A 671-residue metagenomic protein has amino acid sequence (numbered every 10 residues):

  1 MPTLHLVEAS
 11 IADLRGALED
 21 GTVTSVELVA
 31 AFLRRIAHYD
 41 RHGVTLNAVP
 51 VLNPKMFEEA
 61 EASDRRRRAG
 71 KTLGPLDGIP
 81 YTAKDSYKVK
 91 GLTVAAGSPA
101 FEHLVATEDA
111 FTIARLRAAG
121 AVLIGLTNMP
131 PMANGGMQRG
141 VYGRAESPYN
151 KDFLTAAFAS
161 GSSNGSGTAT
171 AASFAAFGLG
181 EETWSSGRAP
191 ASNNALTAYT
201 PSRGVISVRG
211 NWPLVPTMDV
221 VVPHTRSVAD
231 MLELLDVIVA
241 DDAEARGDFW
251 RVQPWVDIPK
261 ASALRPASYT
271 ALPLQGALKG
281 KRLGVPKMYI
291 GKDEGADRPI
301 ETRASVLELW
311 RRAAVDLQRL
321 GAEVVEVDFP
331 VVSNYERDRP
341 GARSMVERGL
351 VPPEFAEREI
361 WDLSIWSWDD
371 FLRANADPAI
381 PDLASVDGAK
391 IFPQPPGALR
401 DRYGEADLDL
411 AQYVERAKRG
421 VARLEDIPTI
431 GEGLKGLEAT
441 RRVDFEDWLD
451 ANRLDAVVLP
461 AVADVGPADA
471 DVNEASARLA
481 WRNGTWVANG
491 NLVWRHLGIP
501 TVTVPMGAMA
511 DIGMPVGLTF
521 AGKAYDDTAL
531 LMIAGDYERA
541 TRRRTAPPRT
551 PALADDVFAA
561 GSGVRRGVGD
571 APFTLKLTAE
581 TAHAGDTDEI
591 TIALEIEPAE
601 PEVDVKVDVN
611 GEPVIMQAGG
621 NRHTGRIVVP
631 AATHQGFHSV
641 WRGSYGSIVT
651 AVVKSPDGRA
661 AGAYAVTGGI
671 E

Functional and structural regions predicted by a protein language model:
M1-E102, M132-N134, F249-A261, P266-T270 (+1 more regions): Short, well-ordered alpha-helical
D13-D20, F101-L104, D219-R226, A521: Short, well-ordered beta-strand elements within core beta-sheets of diverse protein domains
T22, V29, Y269-L274, T302-D328 (+2 more regions): Acyltransferase
T24-V26, T45, T72, D77-I79 (+8 more regions): Loop/turn elements at helix/coil->beta-strand transitions in domains of secreted/extracellular proteins
H38-R41, A171-K292, P299, L307 (+5 more regions): Structural helix-boundary/capping segments
H42, L76-D219, F249-W255, P286-M288 (+4 more regions): Short glycine/serine-rich loop/turn segments
L76-A96, A277-G295, S344-E446, P460 (+2 more regions): Short helix-loop capping/hinge segments that flank enzyme active sites or metal/cofactor-binding pockets
V421-V443, A451-H496: An extended, acidic, His-containing surface patch that forms the Zn2+-binding/catalytic region of metallohydrolases
